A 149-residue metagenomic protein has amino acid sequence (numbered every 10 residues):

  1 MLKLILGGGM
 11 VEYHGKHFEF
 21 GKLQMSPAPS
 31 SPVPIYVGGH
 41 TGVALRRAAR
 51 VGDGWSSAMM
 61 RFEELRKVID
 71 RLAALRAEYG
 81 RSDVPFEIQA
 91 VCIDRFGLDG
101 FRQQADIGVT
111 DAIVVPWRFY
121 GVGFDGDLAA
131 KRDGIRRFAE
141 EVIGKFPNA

Functional and structural regions predicted by a protein language model:
M1-A149: Active-site-adjacent structural elements that line small-molecule/cofactor binding pockets in enzymes
